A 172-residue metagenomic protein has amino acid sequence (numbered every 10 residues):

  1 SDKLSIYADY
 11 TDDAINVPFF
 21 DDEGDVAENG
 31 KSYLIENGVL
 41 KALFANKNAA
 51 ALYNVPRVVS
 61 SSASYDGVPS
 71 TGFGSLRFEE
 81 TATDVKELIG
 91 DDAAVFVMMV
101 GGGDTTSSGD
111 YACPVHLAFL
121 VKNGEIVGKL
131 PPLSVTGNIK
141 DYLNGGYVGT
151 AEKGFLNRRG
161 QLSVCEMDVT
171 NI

Functional and structural regions predicted by a protein language model:
S1-I172: Dual-mode signal for accessory low-complexity, basic/Gly-rich regions
